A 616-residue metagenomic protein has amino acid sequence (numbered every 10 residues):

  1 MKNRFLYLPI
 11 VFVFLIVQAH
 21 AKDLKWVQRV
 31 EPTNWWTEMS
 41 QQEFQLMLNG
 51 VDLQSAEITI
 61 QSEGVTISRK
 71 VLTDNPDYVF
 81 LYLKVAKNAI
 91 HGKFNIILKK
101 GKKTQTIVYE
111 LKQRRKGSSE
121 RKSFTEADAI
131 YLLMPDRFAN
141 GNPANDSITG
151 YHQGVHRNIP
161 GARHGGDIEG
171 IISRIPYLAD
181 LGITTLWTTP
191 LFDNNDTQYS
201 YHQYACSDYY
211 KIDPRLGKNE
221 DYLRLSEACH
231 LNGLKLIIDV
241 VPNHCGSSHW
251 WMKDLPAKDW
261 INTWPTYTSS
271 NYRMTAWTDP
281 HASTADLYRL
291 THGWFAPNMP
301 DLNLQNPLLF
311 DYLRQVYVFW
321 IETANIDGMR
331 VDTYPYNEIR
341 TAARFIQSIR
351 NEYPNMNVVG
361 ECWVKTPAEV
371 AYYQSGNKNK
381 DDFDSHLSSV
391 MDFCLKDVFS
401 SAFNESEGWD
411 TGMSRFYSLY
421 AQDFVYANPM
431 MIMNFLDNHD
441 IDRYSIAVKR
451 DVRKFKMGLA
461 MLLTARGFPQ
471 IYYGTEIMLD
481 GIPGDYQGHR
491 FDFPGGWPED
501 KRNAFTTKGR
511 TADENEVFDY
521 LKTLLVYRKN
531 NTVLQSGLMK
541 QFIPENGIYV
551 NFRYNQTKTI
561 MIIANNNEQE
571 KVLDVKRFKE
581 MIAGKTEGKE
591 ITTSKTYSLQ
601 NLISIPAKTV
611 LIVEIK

Functional and structural regions predicted by a protein language model:
M1-W26: Bacterial Sec-dependent N-terminal signal peptides
A21, G92, Q105, K112-A129 (+3 more regions): Carbohydrate-interacting/catalytic domains
K22-Q54, I107, L111-K116, E120: Beta-strand/beta-sandwich contexts
M39-K102: Immunoglobulin-like IPT/TIG beta-sandwich domains and homologous Ig-like subdomains
K122-A127, A179-L181, W187, C229-L231 (+7 more regions): Extracellular/periplasmic catalytic domains that process cell-envelope and extracellular macromolecules
A129-Y131, L186-T188, L236-I238, M329 (+3 more regions): Hydrophobic faces of well-ordered beta-strands that scaffold small-molecule active sites in alpha/beta enzyme cores
F138-T184, T188-V318, T323, A342-E352 (+3 more regions): Substrate-binding/active-site clefts of carbohydrate-active enzymes
S226, H244, V316, E322 (+11 more regions): Active-site-proximal helices and loops of the catalytic beta/alpha 8
